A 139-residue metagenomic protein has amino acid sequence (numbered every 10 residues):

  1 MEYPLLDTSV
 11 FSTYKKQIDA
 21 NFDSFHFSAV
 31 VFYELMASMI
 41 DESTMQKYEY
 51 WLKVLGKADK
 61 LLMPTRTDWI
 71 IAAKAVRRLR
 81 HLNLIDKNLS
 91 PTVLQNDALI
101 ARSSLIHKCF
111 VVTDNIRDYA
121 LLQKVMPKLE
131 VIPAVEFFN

Functional and structural regions predicted by a protein language model:
M1-Y3, A101, L105-N139: Acidic, PIN/NYN-like endoribonuclease modules and their adjacent C-terminal/linker elements
E2-T13, H26, F110-T113: Short, hydrophobic beta-strand segments that form beta-sheet elements in well-ordered domains
Y3-L5, I40, K87-P91: Short, flexible loop segments at the rims of nucleotide/cofactor-binding pockets, characterized by
L5-L6, Q17-I70: PIN/NYN-family metal-dependent endoribonuclease catalytic core
V10-F11, V31, D68, L99-I100 (+1 more regions): Alpha-helix capping/helix-boundary segments
T13-Y14, S38, A72, L122: Residues that scaffold the ATP/ADP-binding catalytic core of kinase and kinase-like folds
K15-D23, A120-V125: Short loop/helix-cap segments at secondary-structure boundaries that form the rim of catalytic
L61-F110, D114: Active-site neighborhoods of divalent-metal-dependent phosphate/nucleic-acid chemistry enzymes
